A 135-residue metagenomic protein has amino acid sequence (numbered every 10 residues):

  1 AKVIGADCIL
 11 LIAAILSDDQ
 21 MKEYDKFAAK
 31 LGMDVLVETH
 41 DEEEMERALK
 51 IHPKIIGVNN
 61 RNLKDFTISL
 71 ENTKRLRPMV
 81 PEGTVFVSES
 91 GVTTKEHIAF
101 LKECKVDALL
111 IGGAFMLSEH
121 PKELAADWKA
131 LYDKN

Functional and structural regions predicted by a protein language model:
K2, K22, I55, K74 (+4 more regions): Generic alpha-helical hydrophobic packing signal
K2-I4, H40-H52, S88, V92-I111 (+2 more regions): Catalytic cores of alpha/beta
V3-Q20, V58-F66, C104-L124: Glycine-rich phosphate-binding active-site loops on the catalytic face of alpha/beta enzymes
D7-L10, G32-L36, K54-G57, V85-V87 (+1 more regions): Structural preference for beta-strand elements that scaffold enzyme active sites
L16-K26, H40-E42, E46-I51, L63-G83 (+1 more regions): Short loop-to-alpha-helix "cap/lid" segments that border enzyme active sites across diverse enzyme classes
A29: Anion (oxyanion) recognition and catalysis
V35-E38, I51, I68, E82-T84 (+3 more regions): Internal alpha/beta domain cores that form substrate/cofactor-binding pockets in large enzymes and binding proteins
R75-M79, K102, L117-N135: C-terminal helical cap(s) of enzyme catalytic domains, especially alpha/beta-barrels
